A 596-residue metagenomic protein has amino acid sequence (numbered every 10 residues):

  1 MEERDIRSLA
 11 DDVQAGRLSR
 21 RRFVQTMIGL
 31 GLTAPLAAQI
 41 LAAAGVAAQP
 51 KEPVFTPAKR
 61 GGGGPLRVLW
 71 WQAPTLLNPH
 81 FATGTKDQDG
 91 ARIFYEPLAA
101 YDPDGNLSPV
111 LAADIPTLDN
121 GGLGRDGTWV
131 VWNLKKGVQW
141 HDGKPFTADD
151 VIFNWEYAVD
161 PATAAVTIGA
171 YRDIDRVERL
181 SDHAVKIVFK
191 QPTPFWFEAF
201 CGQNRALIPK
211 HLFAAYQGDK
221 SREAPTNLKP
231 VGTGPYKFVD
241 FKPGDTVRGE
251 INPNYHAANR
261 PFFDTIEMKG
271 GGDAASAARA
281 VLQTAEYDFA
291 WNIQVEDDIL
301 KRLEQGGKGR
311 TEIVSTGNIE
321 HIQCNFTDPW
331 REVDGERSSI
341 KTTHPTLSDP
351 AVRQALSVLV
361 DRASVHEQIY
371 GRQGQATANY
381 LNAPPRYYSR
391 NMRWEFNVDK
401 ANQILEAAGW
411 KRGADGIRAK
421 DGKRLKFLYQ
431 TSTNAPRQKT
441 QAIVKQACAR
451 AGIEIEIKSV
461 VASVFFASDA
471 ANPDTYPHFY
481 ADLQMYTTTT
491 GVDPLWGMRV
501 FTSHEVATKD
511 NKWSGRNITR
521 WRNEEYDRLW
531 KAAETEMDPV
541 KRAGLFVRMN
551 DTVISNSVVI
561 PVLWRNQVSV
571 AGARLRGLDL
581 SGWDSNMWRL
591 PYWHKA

Functional and structural regions predicted by a protein language model:
E2-R22, T26, Q49-R60, A73 (+11 more regions): Extracytoplasmic/periplasmic ligand-capture domains
R22-A47: N-terminal export signals
R67, S108, W129-V131, A184-K186 (+1 more regions): General beta-strand recognition
W70-N120: Protein kinase glycine-rich loop
E96, S569-A596: A C-terminal, polar beta->alpha supersecondary segment
T167-Q217, D240: Surface-exposed binding/hinge segments that line and control ligand-binding clefts or catalytic entry sites
V562: Active-site-proximal polar cores
